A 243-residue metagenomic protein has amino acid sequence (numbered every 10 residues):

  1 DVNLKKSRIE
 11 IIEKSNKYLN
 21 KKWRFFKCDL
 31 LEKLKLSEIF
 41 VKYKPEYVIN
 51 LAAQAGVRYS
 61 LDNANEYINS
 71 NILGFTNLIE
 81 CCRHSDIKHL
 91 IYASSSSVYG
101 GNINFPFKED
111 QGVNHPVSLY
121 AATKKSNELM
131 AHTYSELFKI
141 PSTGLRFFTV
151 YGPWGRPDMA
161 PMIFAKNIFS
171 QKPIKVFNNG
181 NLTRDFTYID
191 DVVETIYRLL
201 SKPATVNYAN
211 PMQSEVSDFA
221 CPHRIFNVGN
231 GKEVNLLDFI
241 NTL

Functional and structural regions predicted by a protein language model:
D1-V150, L199-L200, V234: N-terminal Rossmann-like NAD(P)+-binding domain of SDR-like oxidoreductases, especially those catalyzing
L4, K22, K166-L243: C-terminal substrate-binding subdomain of Rossmann-fold SDR/epimerase-dehydratase oxidoreductases
L34, L73-T76, M162, D190 (+2 more regions): Surface-exposed alpha-helical interface segments used for non-catalytic interactions
A93, M159, L182: A conserved catalytic-core signature of glycosyltransferases
L119, P157-D158, I189, L236: Amphipathic alpha-helical segment in the mid-to-C-terminal domain of diverse UDP/GDP-sugar glycosyltransferases
S126, M130, Y134, F164 (+2 more regions): Hydrophobic alpha-helix immediately C-terminal to the catalytic Tyr-X-X-X-Lys motif of short-chain
W154: Conserved GTPase G-domain signal focused on the G5
